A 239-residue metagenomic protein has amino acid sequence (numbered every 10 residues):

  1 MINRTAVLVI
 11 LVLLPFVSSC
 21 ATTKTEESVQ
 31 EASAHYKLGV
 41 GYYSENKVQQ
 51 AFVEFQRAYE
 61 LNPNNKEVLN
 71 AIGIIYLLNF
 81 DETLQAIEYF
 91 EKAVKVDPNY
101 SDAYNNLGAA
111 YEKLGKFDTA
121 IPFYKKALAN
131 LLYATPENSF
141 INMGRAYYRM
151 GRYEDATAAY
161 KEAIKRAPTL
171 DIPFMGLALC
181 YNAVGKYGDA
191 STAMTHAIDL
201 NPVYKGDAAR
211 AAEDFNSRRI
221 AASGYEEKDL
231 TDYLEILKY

Functional and structural regions predicted by a protein language model:
L14-H35: Bacterial Sec signal peptide processing site at the extreme N-terminus
E27, L61, V96, N130-L132 (+3 more regions): Structural marker of alpha-solenoid helical repeat scaffolds
E31, N65, Y100, A134-P136 (+2 more regions): Residue-level recognition of tetratricopeptide repeat
K37, A71-I74, N106, N142 (+2 more regions): Canonical tetratricopeptide repeat
N46-E54, F80-K92, L114-K126, M150-E162 (+1 more regions): Structural signature of tandem alpha-helical TPR/SEL1-like repeats, specifically the intra-repeat loop/turn
V68, A103, E137-S139, P173 (+1 more regions): TPR alpha-solenoid repeat register
H196-Y239: Terminal, low-structured helical/coil segments at or just beyond the last alpha-helical repeat
